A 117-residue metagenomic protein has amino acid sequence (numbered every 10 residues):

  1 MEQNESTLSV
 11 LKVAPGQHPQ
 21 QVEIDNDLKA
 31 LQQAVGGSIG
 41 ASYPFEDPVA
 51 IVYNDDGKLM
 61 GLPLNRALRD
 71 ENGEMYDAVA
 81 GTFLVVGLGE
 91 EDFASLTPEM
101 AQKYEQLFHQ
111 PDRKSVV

Functional and structural regions predicted by a protein language model:
M1-A30: Short, surface-exposed beta-strand/turn modules with glycine/proline-rich turns and flanking aromatic residues
I39: Short, surface-exposed polybasic-aromatic patches that bind anionic ligands, especially phosphate groups
Y43: Catalytic phosphate/metal-binding cores of nucleic-acid and nucleotide-processing enzymes, i.e., regions that mediate
D47-R69: Short, structured protein-protein interaction patches enriched in aromatics and acidic/basic residues, typified by
A67, E71-T97: Helix-rich interaction surfaces within compact, conserved domain-sized segments that mediate assembly or partner
A101-Y104: Conserved small-residue
K114-V117: Conserved small/polar residues in nucleotide/adenosyl-binding loops
